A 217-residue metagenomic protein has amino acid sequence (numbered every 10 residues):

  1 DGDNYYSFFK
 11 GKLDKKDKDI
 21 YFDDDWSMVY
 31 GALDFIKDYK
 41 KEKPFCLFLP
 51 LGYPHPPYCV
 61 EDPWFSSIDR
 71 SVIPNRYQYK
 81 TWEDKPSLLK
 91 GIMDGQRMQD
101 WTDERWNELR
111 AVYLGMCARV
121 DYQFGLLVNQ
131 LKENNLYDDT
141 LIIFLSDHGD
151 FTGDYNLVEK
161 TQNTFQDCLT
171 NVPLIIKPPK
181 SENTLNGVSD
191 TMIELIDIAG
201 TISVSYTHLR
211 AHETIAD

Functional and structural regions predicted by a protein language model:
D1-D62, M98-Q99: Formylglycine-dependent
D1-F8, P57-D100, P173: Core domains of carbohydrate- and sulfate-ester-processing enzymes
S7-D17, G91-A111, P178-T184: Short glycine/proline-rich turn/loop motifs
K15-F22, W106-G115, E159-T161, E182-I193: Active-site rim elements
D23-Y39, N75, M98-T140: A long, amphipathic alpha-helix that forms part of the scaffold/cap immediately adjacent to metal-dependent active
F45-P50, Y113, C117-V120, F124 (+4 more regions): Beta-strand elements within well-structured catalytic alpha/beta cores of enzymes that handle phosphate/sulfate esters
P57-P63, N129-T184, E194: Histidine-centered active-site microenvironments of extracellular/periplasmic hydrolases and transferases
T207-T214: Conserved small/polar residues in nucleotide/adenosyl-binding loops
